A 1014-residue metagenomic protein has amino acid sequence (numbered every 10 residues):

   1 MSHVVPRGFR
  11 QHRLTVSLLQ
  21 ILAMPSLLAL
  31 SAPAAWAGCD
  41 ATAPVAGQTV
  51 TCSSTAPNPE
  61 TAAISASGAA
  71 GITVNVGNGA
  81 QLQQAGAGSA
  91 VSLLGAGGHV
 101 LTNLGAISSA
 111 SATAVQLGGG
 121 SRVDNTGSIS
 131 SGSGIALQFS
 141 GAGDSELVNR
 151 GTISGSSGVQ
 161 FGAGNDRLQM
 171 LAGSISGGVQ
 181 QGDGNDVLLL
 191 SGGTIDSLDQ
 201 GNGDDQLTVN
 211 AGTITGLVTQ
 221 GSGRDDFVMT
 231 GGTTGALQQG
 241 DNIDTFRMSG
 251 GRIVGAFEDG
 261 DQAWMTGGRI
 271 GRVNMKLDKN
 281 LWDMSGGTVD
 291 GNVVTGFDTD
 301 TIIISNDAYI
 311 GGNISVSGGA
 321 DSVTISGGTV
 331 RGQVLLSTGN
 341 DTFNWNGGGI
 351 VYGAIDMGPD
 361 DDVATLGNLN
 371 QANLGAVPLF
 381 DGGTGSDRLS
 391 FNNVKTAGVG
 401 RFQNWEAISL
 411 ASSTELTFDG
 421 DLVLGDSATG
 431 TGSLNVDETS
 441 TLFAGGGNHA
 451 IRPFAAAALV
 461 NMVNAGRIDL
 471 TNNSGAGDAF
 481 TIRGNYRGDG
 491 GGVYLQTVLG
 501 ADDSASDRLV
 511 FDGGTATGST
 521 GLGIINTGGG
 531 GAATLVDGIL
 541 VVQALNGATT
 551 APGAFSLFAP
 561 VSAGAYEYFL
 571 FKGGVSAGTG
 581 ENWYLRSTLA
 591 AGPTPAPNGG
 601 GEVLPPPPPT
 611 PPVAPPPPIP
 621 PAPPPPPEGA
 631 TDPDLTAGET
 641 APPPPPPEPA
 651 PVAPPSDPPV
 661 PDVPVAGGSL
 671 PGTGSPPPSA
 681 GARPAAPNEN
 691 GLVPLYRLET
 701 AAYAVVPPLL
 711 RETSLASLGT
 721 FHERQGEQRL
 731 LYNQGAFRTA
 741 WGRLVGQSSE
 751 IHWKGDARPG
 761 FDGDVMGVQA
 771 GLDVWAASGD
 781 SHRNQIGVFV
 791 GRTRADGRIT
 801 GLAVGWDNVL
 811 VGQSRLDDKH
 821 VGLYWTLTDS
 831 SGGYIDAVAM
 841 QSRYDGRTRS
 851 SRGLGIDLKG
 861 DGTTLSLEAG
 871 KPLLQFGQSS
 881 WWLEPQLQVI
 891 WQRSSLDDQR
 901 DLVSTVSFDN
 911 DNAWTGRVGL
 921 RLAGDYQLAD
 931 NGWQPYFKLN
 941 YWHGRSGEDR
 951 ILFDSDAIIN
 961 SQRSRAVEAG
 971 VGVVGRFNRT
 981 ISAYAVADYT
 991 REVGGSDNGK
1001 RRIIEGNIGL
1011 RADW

Functional and structural regions predicted by a protein language model:
S2-L30, A34-W36, V50-P57, Q496-T497 (+3 more regions): Outer-membrane translocation/initiation segment of Type V secreted surface proteins
A35-A43: Cleaved targeting-peptide boundary
T49, S53-E60, I64-G88, V100-S111 (+27 more regions): Beta-strand-rich solenoid/repeat architectures in extracellular/passenger domains of polysaccharide-targeting enzymes
Q160-F161, Q181, Q200, Q220 (+4 more regions): Intrinsically disordered, low-complexity repeat/linker tracts enriched for polar/charged residues
I175, T194-D196, I214-G216, T233-Q238 (+12 more regions): Extracellular beta-solenoid/beta-roll
L335, F443, A455, N473 (+4 more regions): Membrane translocator/pore-forming domains, dominated by Gram-negative outer-membrane beta-barrels
